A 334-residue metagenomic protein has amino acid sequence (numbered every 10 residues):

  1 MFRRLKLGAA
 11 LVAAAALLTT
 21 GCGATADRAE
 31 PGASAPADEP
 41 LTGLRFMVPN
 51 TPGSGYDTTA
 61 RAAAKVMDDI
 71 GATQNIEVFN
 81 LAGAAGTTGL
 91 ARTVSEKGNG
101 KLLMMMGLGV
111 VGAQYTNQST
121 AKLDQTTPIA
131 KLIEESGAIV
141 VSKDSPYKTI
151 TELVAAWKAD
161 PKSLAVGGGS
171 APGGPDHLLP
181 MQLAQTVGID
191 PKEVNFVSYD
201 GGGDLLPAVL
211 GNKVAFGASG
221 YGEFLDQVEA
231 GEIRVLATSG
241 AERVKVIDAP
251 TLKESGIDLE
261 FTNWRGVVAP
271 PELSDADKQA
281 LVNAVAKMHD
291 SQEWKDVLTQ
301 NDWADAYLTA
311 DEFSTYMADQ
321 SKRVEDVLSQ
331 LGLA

Functional and structural regions predicted by a protein language model:
M1-V12: Bacterial N-terminal signal peptides that target proteins for export
L18-G21: C-terminal motif of bacterial Sec signal peptides marking the signal peptidase cleavage site
G23-Q125, I189-A215, Y307-L308, L333: N-terminal (or domain-start) structured segment
T25-F46, D69-Q74, E96-L102, T151-A165 (+4 more regions): Immediate post-signal peptide segment of exported/extracytoplasmic ligand-binding proteins
P40, D69-I70, R92-K101, Y115-D200 (+3 more regions): Hinge/capping helix and adjacent helix->loop/strand transition within the periplasmic-binding protein
T87-N99, W157-A159, Q182, T186 (+3 more regions): Short helices/loops that flank or line small-molecule/ion binding pockets
L108-Q118, M181-G188, A215-A249: A ligand-binding cleft/hinge motif common to bilobed small-molecule-binding domains
E223-D290, D319-K322, V327: C-terminal lobe and pocket-closing loops of periplasmic/extracytoplasmic Venus-flytrap solute-binding proteins
